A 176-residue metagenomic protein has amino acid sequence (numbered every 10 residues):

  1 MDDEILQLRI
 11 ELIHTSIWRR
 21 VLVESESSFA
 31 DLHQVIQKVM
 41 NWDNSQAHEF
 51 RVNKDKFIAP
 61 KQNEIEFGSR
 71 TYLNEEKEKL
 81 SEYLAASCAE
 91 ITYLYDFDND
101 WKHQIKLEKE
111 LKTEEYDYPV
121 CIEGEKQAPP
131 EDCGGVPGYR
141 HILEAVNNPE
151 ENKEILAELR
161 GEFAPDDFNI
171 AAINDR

Functional and structural regions predicted by a protein language model:
M1-R176: Short linear regulatory motifs enriched in tryptophan with gly/pro/ser
